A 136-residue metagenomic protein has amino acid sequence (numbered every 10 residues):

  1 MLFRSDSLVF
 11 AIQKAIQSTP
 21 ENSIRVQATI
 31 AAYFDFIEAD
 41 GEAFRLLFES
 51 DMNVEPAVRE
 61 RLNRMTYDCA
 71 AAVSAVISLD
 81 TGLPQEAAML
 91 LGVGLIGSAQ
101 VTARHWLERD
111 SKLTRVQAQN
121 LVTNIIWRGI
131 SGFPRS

Functional and structural regions predicted by a protein language model:
M1-A28, V73-V76: Amphipathic alpha-helical linker/stalk segments
R4-F10, P56-L79, M89-G97, V101 (+2 more regions): Amphipathic alpha-helical packing segments from all-alpha helical-bundle domains
Q13-P20, E49-M52, S74-G82, R104-S111 (+1 more regions): Short, flexible helix-adjacent loops and helix caps
K14-A39, L95, Q119: Hydrophobic alpha-helical connector segments
P20, I24, R45, E86 (+2 more regions): Short, solvent-exposed positions on alpha-helices
I24, A28, D35, A39-A71 (+3 more regions): Short secondary-structure transition hinges
A32, F36, D40, S98-H105 (+1 more regions): Amphipathic alpha-helical interface segments
R128-S136: Charged/polar, low-hydrophobicity segments characteristic of intrinsically disordered regions and flexible loops
